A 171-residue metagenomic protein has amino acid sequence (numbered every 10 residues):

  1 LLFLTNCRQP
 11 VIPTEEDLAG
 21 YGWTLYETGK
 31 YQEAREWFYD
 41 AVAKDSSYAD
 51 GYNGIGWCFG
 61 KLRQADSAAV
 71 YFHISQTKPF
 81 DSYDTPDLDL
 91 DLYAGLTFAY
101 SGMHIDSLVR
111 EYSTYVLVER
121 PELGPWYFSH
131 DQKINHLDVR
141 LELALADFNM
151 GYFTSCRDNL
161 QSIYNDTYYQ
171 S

Functional and structural regions predicted by a protein language model:
P13-D40, K44: Alpha-helical segment of the N-proximal tetratricopeptide repeat
A34, A68, L108-V109, C156: Single-residue signature of alpha-solenoid repeat helices
